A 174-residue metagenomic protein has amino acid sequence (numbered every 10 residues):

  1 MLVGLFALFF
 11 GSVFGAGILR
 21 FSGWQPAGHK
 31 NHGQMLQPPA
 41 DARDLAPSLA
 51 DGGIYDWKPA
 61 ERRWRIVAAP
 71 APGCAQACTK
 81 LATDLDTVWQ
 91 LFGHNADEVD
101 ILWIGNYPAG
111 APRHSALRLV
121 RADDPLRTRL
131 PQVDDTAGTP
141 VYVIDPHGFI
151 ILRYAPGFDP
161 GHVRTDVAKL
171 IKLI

Functional and structural regions predicted by a protein language model:
M1-A7: N-terminal signal-anchor/signal peptide hydrophobic helix marking the start of the first transmembrane segment
A7, G11-F14, S22-K58, K80: N-terminal "domain-start" segment that seeds a small globular fold
F21, A82-W103: Conserved helix-turn-beta segment immediately C-terminal to the redox Cys motif in thioredoxin-like folds
A50, R62, P146: Short, ordered coil/turn segments that flank beta-strands lining enzyme active or ligand-binding pockets
K58-L85: Short active-site neighborhood of thiol/selenol oxidoreductases, capturing the structured segment around
E61, P70, G105, D123 (+2 more regions): A mature extracytoplasmic/lumenal domain signature
H94, V99-H147: Short, internal strand/loop/helix patches that form the active-site neighborhood or redox-interaction surface
A137, V143-I174: Thiol-/selenol-based redox modules, centered on thioredoxin-like and closely related oxidoreductase domains
